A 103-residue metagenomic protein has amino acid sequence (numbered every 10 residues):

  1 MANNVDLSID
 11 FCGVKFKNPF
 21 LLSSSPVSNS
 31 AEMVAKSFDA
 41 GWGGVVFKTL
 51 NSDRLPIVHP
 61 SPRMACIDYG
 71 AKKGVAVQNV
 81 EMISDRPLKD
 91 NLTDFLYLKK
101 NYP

Functional and structural regions predicted by a protein language model:
A2-P103: Active-site entrance/lid segments in N-terminal catalytic domains of soluble metabolic enzymes
